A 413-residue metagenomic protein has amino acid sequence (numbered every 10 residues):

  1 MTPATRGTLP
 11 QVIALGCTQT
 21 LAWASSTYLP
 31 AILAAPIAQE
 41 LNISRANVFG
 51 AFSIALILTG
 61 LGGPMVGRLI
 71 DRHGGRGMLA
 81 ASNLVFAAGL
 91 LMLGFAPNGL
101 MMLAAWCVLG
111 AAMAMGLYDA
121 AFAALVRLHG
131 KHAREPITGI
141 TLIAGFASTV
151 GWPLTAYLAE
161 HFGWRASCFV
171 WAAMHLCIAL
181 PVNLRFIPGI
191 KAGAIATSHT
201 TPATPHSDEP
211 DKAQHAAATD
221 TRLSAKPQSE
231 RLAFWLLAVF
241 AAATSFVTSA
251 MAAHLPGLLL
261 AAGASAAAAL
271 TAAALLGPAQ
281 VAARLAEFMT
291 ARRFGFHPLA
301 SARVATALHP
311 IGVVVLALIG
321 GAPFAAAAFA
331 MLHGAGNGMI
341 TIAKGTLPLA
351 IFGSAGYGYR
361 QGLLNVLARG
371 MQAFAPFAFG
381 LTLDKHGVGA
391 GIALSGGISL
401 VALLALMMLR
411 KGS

Functional and structural regions predicted by a protein language model:
Q11-R45, G63-V66, W152, M251-P256: Extracytoplasmic
P30-A34, P227-A282, F288: Extracytoplasmic gate region of multi-pass secondary transporters
L61-G99: Conserved MFS/SLC helix-loop-helix module at the cytosolic interface between two early adjacent transmembrane helices
G62-G74, A283-H297, L383-D384: Helix-to-loop junctions at the C-terminal end of transmembrane segments in multipass secondary transporters
M115-H129, M339-F352: Intracellular juxtamembrane helix-capping segments at the cytosolic ends of symmetry-related transmembrane helices
I143-K191: Helix-loop-helix hairpin linking two adjacent transmembrane segments in secondary transporters
S148, S354-K385: A late C-terminal transmembrane helix in Major Facilitator Superfamily
L276, F296-L347: C-terminal transmembrane helical hairpin of 12-TM major facilitator-type secondary transporters
